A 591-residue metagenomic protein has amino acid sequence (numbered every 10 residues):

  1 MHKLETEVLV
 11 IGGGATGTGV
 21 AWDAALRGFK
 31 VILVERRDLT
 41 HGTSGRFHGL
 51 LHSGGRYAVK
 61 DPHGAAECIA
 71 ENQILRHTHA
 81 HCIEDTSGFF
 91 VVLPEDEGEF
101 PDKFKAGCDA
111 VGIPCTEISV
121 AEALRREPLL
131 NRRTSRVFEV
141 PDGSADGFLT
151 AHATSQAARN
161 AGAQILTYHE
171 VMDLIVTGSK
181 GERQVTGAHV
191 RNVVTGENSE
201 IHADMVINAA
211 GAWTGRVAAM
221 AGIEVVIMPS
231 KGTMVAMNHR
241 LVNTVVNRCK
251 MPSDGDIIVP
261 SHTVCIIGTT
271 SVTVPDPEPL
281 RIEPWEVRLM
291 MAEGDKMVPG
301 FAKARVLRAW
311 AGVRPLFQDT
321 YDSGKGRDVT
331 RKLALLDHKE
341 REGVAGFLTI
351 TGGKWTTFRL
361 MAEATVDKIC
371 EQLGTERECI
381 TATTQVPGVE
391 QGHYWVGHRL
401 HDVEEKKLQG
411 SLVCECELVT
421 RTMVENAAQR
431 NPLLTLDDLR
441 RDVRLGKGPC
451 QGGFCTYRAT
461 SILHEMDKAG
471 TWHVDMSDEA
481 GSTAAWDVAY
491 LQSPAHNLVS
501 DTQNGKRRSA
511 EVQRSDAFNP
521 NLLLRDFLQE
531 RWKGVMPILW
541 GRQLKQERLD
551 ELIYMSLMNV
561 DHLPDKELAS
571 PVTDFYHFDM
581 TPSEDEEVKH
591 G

Functional and structural regions predicted by a protein language model:
L4-T6, T195-M205: Core beta-strand elements of the Rossmann-like FAD/NAD(P) dinucleotide-binding domain in flavoenzyme oxidoreductases
E7-I32: N-terminal Rossmann-like FAD-binding beta1-loop-alpha1 element of flavoenzymes
I11, I201-G211: Short hydrophobic core segments
A25-G45: Glycine-rich FAD pyrophosphate-binding loop
H48-R126: Dinucleotide-binding Rossmann-like beta1-alpha1 core, especially the glycine-rich loop that anchors the ADP
V92-T167, D173-Q184, H262, T320-D328 (+1 more regions): Flavin (FAD/FMN) cofactor-binding and adjacent substrate-gating region of FAD-dependent oxidoreductase domains
N208-G222: Flavin (primarily FAD) binding-site architecture
V226-T233, R240-L241, C249-I266, T273-Q451 (+3 more regions): C-terminal catalytic lobe of FAD-dependent flavoproteins
